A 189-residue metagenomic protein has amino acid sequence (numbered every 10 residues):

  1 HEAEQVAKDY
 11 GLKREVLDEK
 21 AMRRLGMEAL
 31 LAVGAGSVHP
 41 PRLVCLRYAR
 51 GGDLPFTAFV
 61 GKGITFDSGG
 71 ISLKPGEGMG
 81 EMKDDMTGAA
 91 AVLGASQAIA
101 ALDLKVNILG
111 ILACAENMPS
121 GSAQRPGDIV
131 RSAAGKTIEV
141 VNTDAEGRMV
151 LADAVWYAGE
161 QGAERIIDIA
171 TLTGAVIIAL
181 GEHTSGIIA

Functional and structural regions predicted by a protein language model:
E2-A189: A generic structural signal for tightly packed, nonpolar segments enriched in small/aliphatic residues
